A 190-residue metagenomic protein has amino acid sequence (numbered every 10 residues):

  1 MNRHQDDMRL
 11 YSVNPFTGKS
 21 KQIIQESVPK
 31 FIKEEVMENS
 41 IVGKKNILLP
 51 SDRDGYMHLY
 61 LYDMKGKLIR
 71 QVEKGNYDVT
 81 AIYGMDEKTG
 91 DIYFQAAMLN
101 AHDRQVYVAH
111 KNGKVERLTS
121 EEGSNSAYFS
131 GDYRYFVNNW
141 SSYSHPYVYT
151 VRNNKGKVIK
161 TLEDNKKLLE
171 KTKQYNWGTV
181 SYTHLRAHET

Functional and structural regions predicted by a protein language model:
M1, L10, I23, E35-V36 (+3 more regions): Sequence signature of WD/YWTD-type beta-propeller architectures
M1-H4, S40-G55, E73, D86 (+2 more regions): Beta-strand C-termini and the immediately following turn/loop, strongest in propeller blades
Q5-Y11, Y56-Y60, H102-Y107, H145-T150: Structural motif
N14-M37, D63-D86, A97-L99, A109-N125 (+1 more regions): Multi-bladed beta-propeller domains
T17, K44-K45, T89, G131-Y133: Residue-level signal for tight coil/turn positions that link beta-strands
Y135-K155: Structured, non-catalytic alpha/beta "coupling" segments that mediate domain-domain communication and provide generic
T183-T190: Conserved small/polar residues in nucleotide/adenosyl-binding loops
